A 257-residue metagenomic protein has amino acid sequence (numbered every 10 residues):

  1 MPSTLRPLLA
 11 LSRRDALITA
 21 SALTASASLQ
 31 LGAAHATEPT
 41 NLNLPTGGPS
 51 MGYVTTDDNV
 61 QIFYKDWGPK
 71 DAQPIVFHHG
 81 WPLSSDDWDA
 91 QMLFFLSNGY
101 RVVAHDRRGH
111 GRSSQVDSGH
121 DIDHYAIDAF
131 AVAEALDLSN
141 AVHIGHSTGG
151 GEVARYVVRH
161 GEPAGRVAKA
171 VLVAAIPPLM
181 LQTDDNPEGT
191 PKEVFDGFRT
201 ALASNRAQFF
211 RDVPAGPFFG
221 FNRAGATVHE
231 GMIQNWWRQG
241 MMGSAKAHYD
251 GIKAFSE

Functional and structural regions predicted by a protein language model:
M1-L11, A22-A27: N-terminal secretory signal peptides
L5-L17, L31-G32, R108, S113: Twin-arginine (Tat) signal peptide motif
T40-Q61: N-terminal cap/lid segment of alpha/beta-hydrolase-fold proteins
D57, S97, A104-T148, V158-A164: Active-site loop/oxyanion-hole signature of alpha/beta-hydrolase fold enzymes
V60-Q115: Conserved HGGG/HGGXW glycine-rich cap/lid loop of the alpha/beta-hydrolase fold
F77-G80, S147, A175: Glycine-rich His-Gly loop
A154-S204: Flexible "cap/lid" loop of the alpha/beta hydrolase fold
P178-T190, T200-E257: Conserved alpha/beta-hydrolase catalytic His-Asp/Glu region
